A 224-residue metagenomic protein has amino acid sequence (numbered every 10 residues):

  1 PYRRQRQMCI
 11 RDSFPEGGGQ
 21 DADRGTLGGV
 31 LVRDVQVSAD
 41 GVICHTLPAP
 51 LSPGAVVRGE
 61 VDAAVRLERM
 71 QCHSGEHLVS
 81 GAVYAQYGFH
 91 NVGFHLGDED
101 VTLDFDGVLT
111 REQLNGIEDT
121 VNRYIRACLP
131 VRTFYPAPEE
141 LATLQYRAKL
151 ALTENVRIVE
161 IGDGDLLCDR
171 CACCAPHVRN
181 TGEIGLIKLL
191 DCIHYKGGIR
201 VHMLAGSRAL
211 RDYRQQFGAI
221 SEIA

Functional and structural regions predicted by a protein language model:
P1-R6, I10: Single conserved hydrophobic/aromatic residue that forms the stacking wall/gate of nucleotide- or nucleobase-binding
R3-R4, L31-D34, L47, N91 (+1 more regions): A structural signal for short, hydrophobic beta-strand segments that form beta-sheets in beta-rich/all-beta domains
Q7, A39-A49, V101-G107: A generic structural motif
S13-L27, P50-L103: Active/ligand-binding-proximal structured segments within catalytic/core domains that scaffold catalytic residues
G29-V42: Solvent-exposed beta-strand/loop surfaces of large extracellular or lumenal domains
D40-G41, L51-P53, G97, L152 (+1 more regions): Short flexible coil/turn linkers enriched for glycine and charged/polar residues that connect secondary-structure
V65, G88-Y195: Functional cores that coordinate and move charged inorganic groups
I184, L190-A224: Terminal appendage regions of diverse proteins
